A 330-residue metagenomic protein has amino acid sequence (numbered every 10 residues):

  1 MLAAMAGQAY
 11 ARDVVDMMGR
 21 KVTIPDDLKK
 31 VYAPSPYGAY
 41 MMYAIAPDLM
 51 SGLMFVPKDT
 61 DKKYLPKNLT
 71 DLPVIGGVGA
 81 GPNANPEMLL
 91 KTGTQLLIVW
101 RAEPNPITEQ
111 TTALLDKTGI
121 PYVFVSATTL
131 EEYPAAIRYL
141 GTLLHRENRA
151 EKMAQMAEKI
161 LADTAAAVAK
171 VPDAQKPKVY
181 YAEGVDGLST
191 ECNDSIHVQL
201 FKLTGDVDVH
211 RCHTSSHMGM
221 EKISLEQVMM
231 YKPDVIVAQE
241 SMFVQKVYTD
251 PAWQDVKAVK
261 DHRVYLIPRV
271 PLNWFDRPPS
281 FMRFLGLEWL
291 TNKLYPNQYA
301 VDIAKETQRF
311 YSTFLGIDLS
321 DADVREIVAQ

Functional and structural regions predicted by a protein language model:
M5-A11: Sec/Tat signal peptide C-region and signal peptidase I cleavage site
A11-V14, K21, Q110-S189, M218 (+1 more regions): Extracytoplasmic substrate-binding proteins
M17-G19, I75-E87, T214-L225: Short helix-initiation/N-cap motifs at beta->coil->alpha
V22-I24, A39-A44, D59-K63, V99 (+2 more regions): Short, solvent-exposed loop/turn elements at domain surfaces
Y32-P34, S51-M54, L96-W100, Y122-V125 (+4 more regions): Structural recognition of the beta-strand scaffold that forms the well-ordered cores of secreted hydrolase catalytic
G38-T92, L96-N105, D206-V209: A short, structured surface patch at a secondary-structure boundary
G79, N193-G219: Alpha-helical, coiled-coil/dimerization segments enriched in small aliphatic residues
E103-K117, Q239-Q254: A ligand-binding cleft/hinge motif common to bilobed small-molecule-binding domains
